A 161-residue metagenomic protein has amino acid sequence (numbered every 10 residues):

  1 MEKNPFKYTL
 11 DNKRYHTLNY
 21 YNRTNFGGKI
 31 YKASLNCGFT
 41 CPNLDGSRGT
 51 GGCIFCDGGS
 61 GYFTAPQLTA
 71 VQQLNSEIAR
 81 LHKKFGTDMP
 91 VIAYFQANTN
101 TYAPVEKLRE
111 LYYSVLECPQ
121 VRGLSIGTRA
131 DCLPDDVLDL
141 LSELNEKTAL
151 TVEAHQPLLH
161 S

Functional and structural regions predicted by a protein language model:
M1-G52, G58-M89: N-terminal [4Fe-4S]-dependent radical SAM core
K3-F6, Y102-P104, E143: Short acidic/polar alpha-helix capping motifs at helix-coil junctions
D45, T101, L138-D139: Short amphipathic alpha-helical patches
G52-D57, Y112-L116, E143-E146: Short, low-complexity, polar/charged sequence segments that are solvent-exposed and flexible
G59-E77, L81-V105, Q120-L133, E146-S161: Core AdoMet radical
V105-Y112, P134-L144: Distinct, well-ordered alpha-helical segments
Y112-Y113, P119, L124-S125, D139-L140: Alpha/beta enzyme core
